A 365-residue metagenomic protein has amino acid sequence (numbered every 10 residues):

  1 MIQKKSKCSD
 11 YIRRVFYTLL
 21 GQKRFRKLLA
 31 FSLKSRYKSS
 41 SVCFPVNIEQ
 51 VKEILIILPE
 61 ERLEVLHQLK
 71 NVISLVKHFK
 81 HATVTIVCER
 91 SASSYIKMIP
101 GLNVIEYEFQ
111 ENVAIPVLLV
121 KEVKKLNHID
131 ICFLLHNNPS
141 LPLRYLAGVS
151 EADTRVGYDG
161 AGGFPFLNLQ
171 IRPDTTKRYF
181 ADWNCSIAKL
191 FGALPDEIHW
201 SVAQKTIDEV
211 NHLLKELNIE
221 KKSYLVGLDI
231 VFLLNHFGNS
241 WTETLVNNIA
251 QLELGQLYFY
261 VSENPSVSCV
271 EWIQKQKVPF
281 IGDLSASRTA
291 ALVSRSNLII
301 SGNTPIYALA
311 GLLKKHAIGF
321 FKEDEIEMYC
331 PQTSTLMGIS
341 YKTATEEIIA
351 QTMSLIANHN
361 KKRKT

Functional and structural regions predicted by a protein language model:
I2, S6, D10, G157-Y158 (+3 more regions): Nucleotide-sugar donor-binding patch of glycosyltransferase catalytic domains
I2-E49: Positively charged, low-complexity intrinsically disordered leader regions
R24-L28, S32-R36, V42-P45, N264-I273 (+2 more regions): Extended, non-globular alpha-helical segments
K52-E64, S201-S268, E323: Active-site donor-nucleotide binding/catalytic segment of nucleotide-sugar enzymes
K52-T175, R288: Active-site and donor-binding regions of nucleotide-sugar-utilizing enzymes
S91-S93, P139, P265-S266, P305-I306 (+1 more regions): Alpha-helix capping/helix-boundary segments
P116-E122, N127, S240-I318, K322: Donor-binding and catalytic core of enzymes assembling or modifying cell-surface/extracellular glycoconjugates
G160-N235: Mid-sequence helix-capping/hinge segment at a functional interface
